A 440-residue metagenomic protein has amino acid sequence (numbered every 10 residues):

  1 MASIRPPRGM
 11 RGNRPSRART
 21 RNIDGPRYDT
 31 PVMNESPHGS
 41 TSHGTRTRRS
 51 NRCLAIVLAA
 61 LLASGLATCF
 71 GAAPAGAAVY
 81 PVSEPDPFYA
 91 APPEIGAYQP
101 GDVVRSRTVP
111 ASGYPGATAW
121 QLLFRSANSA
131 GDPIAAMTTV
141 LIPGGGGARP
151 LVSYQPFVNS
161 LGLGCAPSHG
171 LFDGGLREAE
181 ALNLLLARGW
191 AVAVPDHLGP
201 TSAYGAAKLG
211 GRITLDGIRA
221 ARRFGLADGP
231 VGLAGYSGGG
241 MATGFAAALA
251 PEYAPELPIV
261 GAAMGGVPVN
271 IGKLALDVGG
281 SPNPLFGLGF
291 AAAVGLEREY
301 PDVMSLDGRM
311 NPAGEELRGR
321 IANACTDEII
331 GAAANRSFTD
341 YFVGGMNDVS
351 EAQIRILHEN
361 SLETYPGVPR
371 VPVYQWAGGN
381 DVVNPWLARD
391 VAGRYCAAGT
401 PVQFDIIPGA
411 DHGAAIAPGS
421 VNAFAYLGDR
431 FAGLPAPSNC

Functional and structural regions predicted by a protein language model:
G76-G147: Catalytic-loop region of hydrolases
V82, D86, P268-Y365: Accessory cap/linker subdomain of secreted extracellular hydrolases
N128-M137, L141-L184, D196: Short, surface-exposed "cap/lid" segments of acyl-processing enzymes
Y204-G225: Alpha/beta-hydrolase active-site loop
R219-F286: Primarily recognizes the serine-hydrolase "nucleophile elbow" in alpha/beta-hydrolase and SGNH/GDSL folds
Y374-G378: Short beta-strand/loop motif that positions the catalytic acidic residue of the alpha/beta-hydrolase fold
D381, Q403-A415: Histidine-bearing beta->alpha loop at or near hydrolase active sites
V382-A388: Conserved alpha/beta-hydrolase "acid-adjacent" motif
